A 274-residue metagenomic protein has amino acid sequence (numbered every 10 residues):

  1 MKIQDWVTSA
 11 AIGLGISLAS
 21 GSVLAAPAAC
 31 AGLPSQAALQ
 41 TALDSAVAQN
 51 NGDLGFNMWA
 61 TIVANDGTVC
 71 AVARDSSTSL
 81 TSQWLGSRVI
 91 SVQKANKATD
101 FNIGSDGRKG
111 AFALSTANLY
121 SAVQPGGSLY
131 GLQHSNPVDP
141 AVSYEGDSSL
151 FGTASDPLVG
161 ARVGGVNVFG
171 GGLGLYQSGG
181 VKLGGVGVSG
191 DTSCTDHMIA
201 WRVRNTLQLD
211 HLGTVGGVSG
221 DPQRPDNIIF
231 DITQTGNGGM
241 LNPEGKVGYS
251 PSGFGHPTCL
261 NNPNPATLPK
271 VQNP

Functional and structural regions predicted by a protein language model:
M1-A10: Bacterial N-terminal signal peptides that target proteins for export
S9-A19: Bacterial N-terminal signal peptides
S20-S22, A26: N-terminal signal peptide c-region/cleavage motif recognized by signal peptidases
A26-P274: Flexible, solvent-exposed loop/hinge segments and secondary-structure transition points
